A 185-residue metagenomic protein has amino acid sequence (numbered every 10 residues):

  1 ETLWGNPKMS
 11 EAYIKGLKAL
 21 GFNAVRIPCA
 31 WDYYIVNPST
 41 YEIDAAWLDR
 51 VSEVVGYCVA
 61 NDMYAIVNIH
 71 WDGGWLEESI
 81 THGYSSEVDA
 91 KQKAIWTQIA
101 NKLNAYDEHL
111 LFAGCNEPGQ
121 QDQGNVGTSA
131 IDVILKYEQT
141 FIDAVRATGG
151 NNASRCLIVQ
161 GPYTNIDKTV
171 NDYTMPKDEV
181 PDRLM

Functional and structural regions predicted by a protein language model:
E1, P28-D32, N68-D72, A113-P118 (+1 more regions): Active-site-proximal beta-strand/loop segments in catalytic clefts of secreted hydrolases
E1-N6, Y13, M185: Glycan-binding loop/region signatures in secreted carbohydrate-active enzymes
T2-W4, I35-L48, S79-D89, N116-D132: The substrate-binding groove and active-site-proximal loops of carbohydrate-active enzymes, especially glycoside
G5, G16, G21, G56 (+7 more regions): Residue-identity detector for glycine
M9-G74, D89-T97, Y137-N151: Aromatic-lined substrate-binding rim segments of carbohydrate-active enzymes
N37, L76, H82, V170 (+1 more regions): Hydrophobic alpha-helical segments
A90-M185: Active-site region of glycoside hydrolase catalytic domains
